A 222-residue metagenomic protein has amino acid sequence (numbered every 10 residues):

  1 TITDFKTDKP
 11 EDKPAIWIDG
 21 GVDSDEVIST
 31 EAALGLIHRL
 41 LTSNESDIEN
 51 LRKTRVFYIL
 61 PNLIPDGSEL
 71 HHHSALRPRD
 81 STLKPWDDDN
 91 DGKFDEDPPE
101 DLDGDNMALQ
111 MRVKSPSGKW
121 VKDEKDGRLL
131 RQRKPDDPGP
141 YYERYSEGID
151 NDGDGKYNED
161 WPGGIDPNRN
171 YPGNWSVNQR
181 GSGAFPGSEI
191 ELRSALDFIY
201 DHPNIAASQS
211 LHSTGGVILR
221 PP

Functional and structural regions predicted by a protein language model:
T1-P222: Structured catalytic-domain cores with a bias toward divalent-metal coordination
